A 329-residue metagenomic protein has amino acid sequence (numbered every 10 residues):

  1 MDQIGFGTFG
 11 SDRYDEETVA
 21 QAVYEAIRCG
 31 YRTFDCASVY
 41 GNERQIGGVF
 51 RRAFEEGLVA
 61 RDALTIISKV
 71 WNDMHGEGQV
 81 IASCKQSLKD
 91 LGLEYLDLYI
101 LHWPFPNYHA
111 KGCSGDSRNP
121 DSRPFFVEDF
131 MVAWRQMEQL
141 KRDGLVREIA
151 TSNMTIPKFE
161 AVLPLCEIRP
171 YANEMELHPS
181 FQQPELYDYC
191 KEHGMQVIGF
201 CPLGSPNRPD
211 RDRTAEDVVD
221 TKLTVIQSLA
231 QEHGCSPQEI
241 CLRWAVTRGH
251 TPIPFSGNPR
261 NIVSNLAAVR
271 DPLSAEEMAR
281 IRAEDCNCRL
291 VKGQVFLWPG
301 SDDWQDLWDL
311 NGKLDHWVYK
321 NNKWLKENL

Functional and structural regions predicted by a protein language model:
M1-L64, G78-A82, E94, Q136 (+2 more regions): N-terminal binding-site loop/beta-alpha segment at the start of enzyme catalytic domains that lines or forms
Q3, A60-L64, E94-L98, R147-E148 (+2 more regions): Short acidic capping loops at alpha-helix termini that bridge into adjacent secondary structure
G10, S38, V70-N72, P179: Structured beta->alpha junctions
R32-Y40, I67, R147-A150, A172-M175: Short catalytic-loop micro-motif centered on adjacent basic/acidic residues
G47-R61, L88-L93, L163-C166, Y187-H193: Acidic (Asp/Glu)-rich catalytic clusters
A60-M74, L98-P104, E176-L177: A short, structured active-site edge motif that brings together acidic residues
N72, W103-L329: Beta/alpha (TIM)-barrel catalytic core signal, keyed to glycine-rich beta->alpha loops juxtaposed to Asp/Glu that bind
V80-L101, Q139-D143: CE4/NodB-like, metal-dependent polysaccharide N-deacetylase domain that modifies extracellular/periplasmic N-acetylated
